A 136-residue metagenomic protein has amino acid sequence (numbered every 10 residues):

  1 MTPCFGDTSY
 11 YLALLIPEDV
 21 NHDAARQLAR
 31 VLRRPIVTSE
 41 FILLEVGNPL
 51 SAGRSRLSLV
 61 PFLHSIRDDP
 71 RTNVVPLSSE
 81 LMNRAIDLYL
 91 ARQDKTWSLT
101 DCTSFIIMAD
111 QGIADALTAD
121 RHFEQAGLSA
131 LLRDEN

Functional and structural regions predicted by a protein language model:
M1-T38, S51-H64, D134-N136: Short, well-structured N-terminal submotif of metal-dependent ribonuclease cores
Y11, L43, F123-E124: A generic structural signal for short hydrophobic patches within well-formed alpha-helices
V31-P35, D69, A126: Structured helix-beta-strand junction loops
E40-F41, D101, D120-R121: Short secondary-structure boundary segments
R71-V74, R133: Portal/gating segments that form or line small-molecule/metal binding sites
N73-D115: Active-site neighborhoods of divalent-metal-dependent phosphate/nucleic-acid chemistry enzymes
F105-I106, D110-N136: Acidic, PIN/NYN-like endoribonuclease modules and their adjacent C-terminal/linker elements
